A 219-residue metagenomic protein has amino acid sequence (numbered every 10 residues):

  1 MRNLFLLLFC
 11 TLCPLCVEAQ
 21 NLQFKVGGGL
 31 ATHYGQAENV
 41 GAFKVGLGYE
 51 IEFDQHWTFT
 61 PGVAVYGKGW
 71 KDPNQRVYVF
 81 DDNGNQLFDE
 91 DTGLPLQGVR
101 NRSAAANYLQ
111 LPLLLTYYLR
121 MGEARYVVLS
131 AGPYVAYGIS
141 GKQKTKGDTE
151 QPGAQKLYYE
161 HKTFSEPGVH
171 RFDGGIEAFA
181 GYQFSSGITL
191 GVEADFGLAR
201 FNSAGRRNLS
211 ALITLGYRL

Functional and structural regions predicted by a protein language model:
E18-Y49, Y118, Y126-A131, A136 (+1 more regions): Short glycine/proline- and aromatic-enriched beta-strand/turn motifs that initiate or cap beta-hairpins
L22, H56-F59, E123, V127 (+1 more regions): Repeated loop/turn-to-beta-strand initiation elements of outer-membrane beta-barrel proteins
F24-V26, P61-V63, L113, L129-P133 (+3 more regions): Membrane-embedded beta-strand positions of outer-membrane beta-barrel proteins
G29-G35, K68-W70, Y118-R120, G138-S140 (+1 more regions): Sequence/structural signature of outer-membrane beta-barrel proteins
H33-E38, K68-Y108, G138-D173: Extracellular/periplasm-exposed beta-strand and loop segments of Gram-negative cell-envelope proteins, dominated by
V40-K44, T58, A106-P112, Y126-V128 (+2 more regions): Transmembrane beta-barrel architecture of outer-membrane proteins
I51-Q55, L119-E123, F184-S186, L219: Outer-membrane beta-barrel strand-turn architecture
R207-L219: Outer-membrane beta-barrel "beta-signal"
